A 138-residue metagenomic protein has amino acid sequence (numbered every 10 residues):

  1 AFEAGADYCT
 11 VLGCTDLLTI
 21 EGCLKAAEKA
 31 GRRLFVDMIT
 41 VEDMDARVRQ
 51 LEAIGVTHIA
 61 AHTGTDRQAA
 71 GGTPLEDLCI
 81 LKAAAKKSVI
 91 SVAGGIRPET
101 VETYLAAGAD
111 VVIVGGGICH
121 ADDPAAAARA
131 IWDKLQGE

Functional and structural regions predicted by a protein language model:
A1-K87: Conserved anion-binding
A6, A107-A109: As written
V11, D37, S91-A93, V114-G115 (+1 more regions): Thr-Gly-centered strand-to-loop micro-motif
L18, A46, T73-E76, E99 (+1 more regions): Conserved active-site and cofactor/substrate-binding residues in soluble primary-metabolism enzymes
C23, L78, L105, G116-E138: C-terminal helical cap(s) of enzyme catalytic domains, especially alpha/beta-barrels
D37, K82-K86, G108, A126 (+1 more regions): A general structural signal for short secondary-structure boundary/capping elements
G64-R67, G95-E99, I118-C119: Short Gly/Pro-enriched loop/turn and capping motifs at secondary-structure junctions
D77-L105, V112: A C-terminal functional module that forms or caps the active site or interfaces directly with catalytic machinery
